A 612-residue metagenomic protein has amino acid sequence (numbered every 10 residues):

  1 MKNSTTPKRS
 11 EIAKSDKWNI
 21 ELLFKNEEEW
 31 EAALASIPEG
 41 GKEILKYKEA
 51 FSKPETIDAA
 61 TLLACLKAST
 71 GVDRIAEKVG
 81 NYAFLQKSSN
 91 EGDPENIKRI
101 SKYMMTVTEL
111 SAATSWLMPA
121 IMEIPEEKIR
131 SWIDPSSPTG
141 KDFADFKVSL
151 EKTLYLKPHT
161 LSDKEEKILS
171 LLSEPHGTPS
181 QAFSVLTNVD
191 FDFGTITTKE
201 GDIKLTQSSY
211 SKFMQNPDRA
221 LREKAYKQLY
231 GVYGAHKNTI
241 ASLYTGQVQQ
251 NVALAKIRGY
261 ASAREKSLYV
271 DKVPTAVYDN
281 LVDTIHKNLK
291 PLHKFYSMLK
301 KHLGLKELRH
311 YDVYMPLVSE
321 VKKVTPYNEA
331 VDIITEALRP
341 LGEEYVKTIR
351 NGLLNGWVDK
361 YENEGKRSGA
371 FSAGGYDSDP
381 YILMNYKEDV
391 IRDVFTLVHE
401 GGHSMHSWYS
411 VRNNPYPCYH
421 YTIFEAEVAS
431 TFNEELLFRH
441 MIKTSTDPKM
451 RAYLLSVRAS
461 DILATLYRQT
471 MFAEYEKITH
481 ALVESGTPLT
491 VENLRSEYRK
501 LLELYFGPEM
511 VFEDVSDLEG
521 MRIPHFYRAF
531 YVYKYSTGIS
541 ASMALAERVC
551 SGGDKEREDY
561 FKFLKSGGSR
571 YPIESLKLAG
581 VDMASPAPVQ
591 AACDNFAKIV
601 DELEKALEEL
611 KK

Functional and structural regions predicted by a protein language model:
M1-E320, A606-K612: A well-structured
S4-T6, E11-K14, E21, K25 (+12 more regions): C-terminal, non-catalytic "cap/extension" segments appended to globular domains
G259, D389-W408, S430, G538: Active-site recognition of the HExxH zinc-binding catalytic motif
M298, H302-P340, V346-K347, S378-P380 (+3 more regions): Long, K/E/R/D-enriched contiguous segments that form extended
K323-T325, V358-S378: Catalytic zinc-binding patch centered on the HExxH motif and its immediate surroundings that defines zinc-dependent
T325, D377, Y381-V398: Short pre-active-site segment immediately N-terminal to the catalytic Zn-binding motif
E336, P340-K347, A373, H403 (+2 more regions): Conserved helix-loop functional segments at active or binding sites
Y381-N385, N413-I423, A452-D461, H480-L482 (+2 more regions): Short beta-alpha connecting loops at secondary-structure transitions that line or flank enzyme active sites
